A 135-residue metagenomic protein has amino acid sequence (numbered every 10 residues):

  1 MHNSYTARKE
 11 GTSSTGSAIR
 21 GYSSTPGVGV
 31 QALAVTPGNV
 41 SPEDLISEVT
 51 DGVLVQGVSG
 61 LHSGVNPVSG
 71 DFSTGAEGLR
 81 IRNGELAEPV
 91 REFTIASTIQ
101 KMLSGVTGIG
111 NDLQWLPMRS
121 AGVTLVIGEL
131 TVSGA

Functional and structural regions predicted by a protein language model:
M1-A135: Dual-mode signal for accessory low-complexity, basic/Gly-rich regions
